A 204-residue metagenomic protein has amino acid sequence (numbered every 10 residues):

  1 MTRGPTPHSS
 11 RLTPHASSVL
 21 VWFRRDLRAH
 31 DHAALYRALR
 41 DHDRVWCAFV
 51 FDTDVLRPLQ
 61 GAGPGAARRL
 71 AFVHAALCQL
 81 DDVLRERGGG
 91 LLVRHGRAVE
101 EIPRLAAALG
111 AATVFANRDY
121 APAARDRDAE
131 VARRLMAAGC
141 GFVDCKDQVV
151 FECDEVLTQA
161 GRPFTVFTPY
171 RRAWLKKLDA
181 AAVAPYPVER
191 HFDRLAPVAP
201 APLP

Functional and structural regions predicted by a protein language model:
M1-P7: Polybasic, lysine-enriched low-complexity intrinsically disordered terminal tails
R3, H15-A182: Trp/Phe/Arg-rich N-terminal binding region typifying the photolyase-homology
K176-P204: Catalytic cores of enzymes that engage adenine nucleotides and/or redox cofactors via long glycine-rich, Lys/Arg/His
